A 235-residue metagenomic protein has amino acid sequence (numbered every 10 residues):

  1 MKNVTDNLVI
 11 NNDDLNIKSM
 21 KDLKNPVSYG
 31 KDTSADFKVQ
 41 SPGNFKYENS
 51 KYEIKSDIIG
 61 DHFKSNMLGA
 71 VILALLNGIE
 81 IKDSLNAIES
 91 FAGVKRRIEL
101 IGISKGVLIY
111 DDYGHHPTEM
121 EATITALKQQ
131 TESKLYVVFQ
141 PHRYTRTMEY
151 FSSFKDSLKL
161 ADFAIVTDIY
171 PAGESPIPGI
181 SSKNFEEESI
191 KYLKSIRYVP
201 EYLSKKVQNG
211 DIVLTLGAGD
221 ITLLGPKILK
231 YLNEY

Functional and structural regions predicted by a protein language model:
M1-I109, E132, K183-E188: Acidic, Mg2+-coordinating active-site environments of NTP-dependent enzymes
K2, L158-K159, V207: A short, aliphatic-rich alpha-helical micro-motif
I10, S28, V137-F139, V166 (+1 more regions): Structural beta-sheet core signal
K18-K21, K38, T147-M148, S175-P176 (+2 more regions): Short glycine-/acidic-enriched loop or helix-start segments at secondary-structure transitions that form or flank
V94, T118, I124-S189: Active-site beta-alpha connecting loops in nucleotide-dependent enzymes
I109-H115: Switch II (G3) loop of P-loop NTPases
K191-V199: Short acidic-hydrophobic, aromatic-tinged amphipathic segments that line or gate anion-handling sites
Y198-Y231: A glycine-rich beta-strand to alpha-helix segment that forms a phosphate/ribose-binding loop at ligand/cofactor sites
